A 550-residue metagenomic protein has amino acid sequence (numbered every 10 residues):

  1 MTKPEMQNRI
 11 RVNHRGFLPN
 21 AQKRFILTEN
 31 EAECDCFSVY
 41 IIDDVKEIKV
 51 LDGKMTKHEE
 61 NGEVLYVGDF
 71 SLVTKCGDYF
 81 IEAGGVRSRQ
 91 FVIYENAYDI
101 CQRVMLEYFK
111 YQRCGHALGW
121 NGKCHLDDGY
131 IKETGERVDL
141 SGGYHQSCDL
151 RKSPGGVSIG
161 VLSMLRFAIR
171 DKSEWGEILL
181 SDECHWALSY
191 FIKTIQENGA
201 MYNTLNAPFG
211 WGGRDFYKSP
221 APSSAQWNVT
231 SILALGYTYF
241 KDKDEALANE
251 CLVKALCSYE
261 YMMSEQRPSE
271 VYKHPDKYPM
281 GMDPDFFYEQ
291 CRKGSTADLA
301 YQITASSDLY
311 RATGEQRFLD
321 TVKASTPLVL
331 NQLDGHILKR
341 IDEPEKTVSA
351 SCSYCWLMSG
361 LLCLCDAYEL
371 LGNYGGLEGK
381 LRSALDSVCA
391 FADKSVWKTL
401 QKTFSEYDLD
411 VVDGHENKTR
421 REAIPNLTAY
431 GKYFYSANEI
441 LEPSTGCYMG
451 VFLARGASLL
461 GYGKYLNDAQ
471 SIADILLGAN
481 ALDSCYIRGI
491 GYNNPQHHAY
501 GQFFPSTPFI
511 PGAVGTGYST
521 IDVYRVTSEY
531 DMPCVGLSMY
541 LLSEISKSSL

Functional and structural regions predicted by a protein language model:
P4-R11, L18-P19, C34-L65, T74-Q90 (+1 more regions): Glycan-recognition and catalytic cores of secretory/periplasmic carbohydrate-active enzymes
N13-H14, I26: Short secondary-structure capping/turn segments at boundaries of alpha-helices and beta-strands
P19-I26: Short coil/turn motif common to extracellular beta-sandwich-like domains
T28-E31: Non-cytosolic beta-sheet module surface loops
F70-L72: Short, flexible loop/turn segments at beta-strand junctions in immunoglobulin-like and fibronectin type III
Y94: Gly/Ser/Thr-rich loops at beta-strand to alpha-helix junctions that form or flank small-molecule/cofactor-binding
